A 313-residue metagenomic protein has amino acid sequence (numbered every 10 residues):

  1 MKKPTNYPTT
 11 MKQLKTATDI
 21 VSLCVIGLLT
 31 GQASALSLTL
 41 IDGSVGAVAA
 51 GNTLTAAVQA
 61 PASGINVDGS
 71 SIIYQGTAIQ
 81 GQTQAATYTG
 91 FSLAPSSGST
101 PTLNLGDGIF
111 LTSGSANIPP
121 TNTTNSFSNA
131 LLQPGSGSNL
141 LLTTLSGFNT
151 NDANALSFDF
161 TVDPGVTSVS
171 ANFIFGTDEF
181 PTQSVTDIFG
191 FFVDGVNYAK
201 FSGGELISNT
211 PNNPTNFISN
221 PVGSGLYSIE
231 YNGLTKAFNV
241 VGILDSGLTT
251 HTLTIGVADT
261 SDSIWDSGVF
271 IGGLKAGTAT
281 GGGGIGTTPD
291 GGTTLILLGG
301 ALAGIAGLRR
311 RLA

Functional and structural regions predicted by a protein language model:
M1-L14: N-terminal secretory signal peptides that target proteins for export/translocation
L14-V21, T288-L295: Alpha-helical transmembrane segments
D19-L29: Bacterial N-terminal signal peptides
G31-A35: Sec/Tat signal peptide C-region and signal peptidase I cleavage site
L36-G286: Aromatic (Trp/Tyr/Phe) and Gly/Pro-enriched flexible surface segments
P289-L308: A short, hydrophobic C-terminal helix/tail in secreted or cell-surface proteins
R310-A313: Short, charged juxtamembrane terminal tails flanking transmembrane helices
